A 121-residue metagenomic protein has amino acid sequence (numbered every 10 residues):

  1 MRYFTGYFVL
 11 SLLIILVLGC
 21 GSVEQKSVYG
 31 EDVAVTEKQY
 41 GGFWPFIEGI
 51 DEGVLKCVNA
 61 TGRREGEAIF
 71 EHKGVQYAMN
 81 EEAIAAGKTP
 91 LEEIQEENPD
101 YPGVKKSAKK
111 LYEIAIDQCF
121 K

Functional and structural regions predicted by a protein language model:
M1-F8: Bacterial N-terminal signal peptides that target proteins for export
I14, G49-D51, Y112-E113: Processing junctions and N-termini across compartments
L16-G19: C-terminal motif of bacterial Sec signal peptides marking the signal peptidase cleavage site
G21-V23: Bacterial signal peptide processing site
Q25-D32: Immediate post-signal-peptide N-terminus of mature secreted/exported proteins
A34-P90: Mature extracytoplasmic domains of secretory-pathway proteins
K88-K121: C-terminal partner/receptor-binding element of secreted or periplasmic proteins
